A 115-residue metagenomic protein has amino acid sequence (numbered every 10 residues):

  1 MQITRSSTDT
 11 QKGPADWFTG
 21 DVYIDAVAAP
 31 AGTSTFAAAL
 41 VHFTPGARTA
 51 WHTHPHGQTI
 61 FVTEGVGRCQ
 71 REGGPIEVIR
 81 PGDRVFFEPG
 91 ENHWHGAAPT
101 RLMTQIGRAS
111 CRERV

Functional and structural regions predicted by a protein language model:
M1-T35: A short, N-terminal "cap"/entry segment at the start of jelly-roll beta-barrel domains of the cupin/DSBH fold
Y23-A26, A37-H54, P89: Conserved short histidine dyad/triad with adjacent acidic residue
P45, P55-G73: Glycine- and acidic-residue-biased ligand/ion/polar-headgroup-sensing regions
T49-W51, C69-Q70, F87, N92-P99: Short beta-strand His + acidic residue motifs that chelate non-heme Fe in jelly-roll/DSBH and cupin folds
G73-G90: Short acidic-glycine-tyrosine-enriched beta hairpin
A109-V115: Conserved small/polar residues in nucleotide/adenosyl-binding loops
